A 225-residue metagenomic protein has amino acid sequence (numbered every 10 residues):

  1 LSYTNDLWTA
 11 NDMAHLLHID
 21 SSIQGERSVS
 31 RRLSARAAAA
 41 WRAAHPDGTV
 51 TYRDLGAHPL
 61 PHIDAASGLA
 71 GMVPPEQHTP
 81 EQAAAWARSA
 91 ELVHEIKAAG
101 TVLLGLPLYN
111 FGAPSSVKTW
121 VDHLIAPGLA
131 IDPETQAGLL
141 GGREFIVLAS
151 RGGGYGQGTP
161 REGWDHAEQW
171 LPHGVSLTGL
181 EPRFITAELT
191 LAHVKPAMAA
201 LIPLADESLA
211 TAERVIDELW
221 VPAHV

Functional and structural regions predicted by a protein language model:
S2-L106, F111-A126, T211-V225: N-terminal beta1-alpha1-beta2 submodule of the flavodoxin-like/Rossmannoid cofactor-binding fold
H15, T49, R143-E144, E181-P182: Residues at the starts of beta-strands that form the adenosine-phosphate
H18, L104, F145-A149, F184: Structural beta-sheet core signal
S22-Q24, G152-Y155, T190-A192: A short, flexible beta-alpha/helix-coil linker loop
P61-S67, T159-P160, K195-M198: Short aromatic-enriched loop/helix-cap "lid" or pocket-rim segments at secondary-structure transitions that line
L124-I131, P172: Cysteine protease catalytic core and zymogen-processing segment of caspase-like enzymes
P133-T178: Short, glycine-/small-residue-rich phosphate/pyrophosphate-handling segment
R161-V225: Glycine-rich phosphate/pyrophosphate-binding loop and the adjoining helix
